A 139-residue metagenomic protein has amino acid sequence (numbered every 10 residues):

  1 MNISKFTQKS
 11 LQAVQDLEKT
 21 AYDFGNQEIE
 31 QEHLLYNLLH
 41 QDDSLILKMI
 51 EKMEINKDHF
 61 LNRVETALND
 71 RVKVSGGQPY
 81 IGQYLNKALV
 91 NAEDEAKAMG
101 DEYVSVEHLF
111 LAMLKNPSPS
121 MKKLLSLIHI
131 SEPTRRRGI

Functional and structural regions predicted by a protein language model:
M1-S131, R135: Histone-fold recognition with a strong bias for associated Lys/Arg-rich disordered tails
